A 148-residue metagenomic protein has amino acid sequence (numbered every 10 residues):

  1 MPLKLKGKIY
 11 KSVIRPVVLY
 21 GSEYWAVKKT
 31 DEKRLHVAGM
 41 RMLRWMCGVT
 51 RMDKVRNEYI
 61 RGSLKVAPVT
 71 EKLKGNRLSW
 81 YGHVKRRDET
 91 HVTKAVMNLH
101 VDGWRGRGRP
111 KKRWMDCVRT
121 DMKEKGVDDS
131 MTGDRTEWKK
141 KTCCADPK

Functional and structural regions predicted by a protein language model:
M1-K148: Short linear motifs embedded in intrinsically disordered, charge-biased segments
